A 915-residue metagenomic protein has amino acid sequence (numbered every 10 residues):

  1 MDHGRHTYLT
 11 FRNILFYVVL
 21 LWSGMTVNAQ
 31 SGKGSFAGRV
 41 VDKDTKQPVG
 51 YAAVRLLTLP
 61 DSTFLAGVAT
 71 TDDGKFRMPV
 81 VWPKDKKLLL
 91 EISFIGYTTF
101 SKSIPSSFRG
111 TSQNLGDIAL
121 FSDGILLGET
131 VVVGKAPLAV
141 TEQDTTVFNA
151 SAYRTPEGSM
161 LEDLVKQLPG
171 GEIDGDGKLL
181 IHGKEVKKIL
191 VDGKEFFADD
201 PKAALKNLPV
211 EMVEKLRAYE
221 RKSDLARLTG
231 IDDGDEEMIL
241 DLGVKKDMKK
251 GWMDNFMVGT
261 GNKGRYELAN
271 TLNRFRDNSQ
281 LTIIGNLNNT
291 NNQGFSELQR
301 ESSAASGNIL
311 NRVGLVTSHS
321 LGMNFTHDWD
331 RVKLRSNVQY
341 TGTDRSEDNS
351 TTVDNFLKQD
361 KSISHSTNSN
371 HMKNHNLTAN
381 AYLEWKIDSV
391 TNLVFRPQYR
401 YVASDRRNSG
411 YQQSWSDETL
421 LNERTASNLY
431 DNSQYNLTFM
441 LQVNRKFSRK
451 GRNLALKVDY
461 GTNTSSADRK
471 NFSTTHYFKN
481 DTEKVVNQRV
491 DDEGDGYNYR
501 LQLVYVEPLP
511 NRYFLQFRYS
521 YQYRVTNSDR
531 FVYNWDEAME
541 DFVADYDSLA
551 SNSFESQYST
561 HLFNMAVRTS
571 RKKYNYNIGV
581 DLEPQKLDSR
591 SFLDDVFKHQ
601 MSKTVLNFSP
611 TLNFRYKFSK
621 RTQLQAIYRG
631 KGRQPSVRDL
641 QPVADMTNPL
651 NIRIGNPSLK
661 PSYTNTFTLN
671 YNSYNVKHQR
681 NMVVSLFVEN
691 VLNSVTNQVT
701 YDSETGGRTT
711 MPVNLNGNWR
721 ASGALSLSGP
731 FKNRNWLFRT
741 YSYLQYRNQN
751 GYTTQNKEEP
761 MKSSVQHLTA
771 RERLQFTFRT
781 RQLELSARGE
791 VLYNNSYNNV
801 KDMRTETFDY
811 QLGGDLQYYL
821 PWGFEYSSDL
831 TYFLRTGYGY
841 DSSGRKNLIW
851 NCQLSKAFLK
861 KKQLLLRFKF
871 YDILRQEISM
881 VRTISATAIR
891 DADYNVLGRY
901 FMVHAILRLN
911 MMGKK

Functional and structural regions predicted by a protein language model:
A29-K33, K43, D73, T98-F100 (+22 more regions): Membrane-proximal, glycine/serine-rich, low-complexity loop/turn segments characteristic of large bacterial
F36, D44-T58, T141: Short, ordered, surface-exposed loop/turn motifs in non-cytosolic proteins
P60-K75: Short, acidic Ser/Thr/Gly-rich low-complexity loop/linker segments typical of extracellular and cell-surface proteins
P60-T63, P83-I104: A short, solvent-exposed loop/turn motif at the edges and junctions of modular extracellular/periplasmic domains
D144, N291-G307, D348-H365, Q412-T425 (+9 more regions): Surface-exposed loop/turn segments flanking beta-strands in extracellular/periplasmic regions
T367, N498-R500, A544-N552, I654 (+2 more regions): Outer membrane beta-barrel strand-and-loop segments of large Gram-negative receptors, especially TonB-dependent
F514-T622, K801: Signature of Gram-negative outer-membrane beta-barrel scaffolds
R771-Y793, R804-K915: Conserved C-terminal beta-signal and adjacent last beta-strands/turns of outer-membrane beta-barrel proteins
